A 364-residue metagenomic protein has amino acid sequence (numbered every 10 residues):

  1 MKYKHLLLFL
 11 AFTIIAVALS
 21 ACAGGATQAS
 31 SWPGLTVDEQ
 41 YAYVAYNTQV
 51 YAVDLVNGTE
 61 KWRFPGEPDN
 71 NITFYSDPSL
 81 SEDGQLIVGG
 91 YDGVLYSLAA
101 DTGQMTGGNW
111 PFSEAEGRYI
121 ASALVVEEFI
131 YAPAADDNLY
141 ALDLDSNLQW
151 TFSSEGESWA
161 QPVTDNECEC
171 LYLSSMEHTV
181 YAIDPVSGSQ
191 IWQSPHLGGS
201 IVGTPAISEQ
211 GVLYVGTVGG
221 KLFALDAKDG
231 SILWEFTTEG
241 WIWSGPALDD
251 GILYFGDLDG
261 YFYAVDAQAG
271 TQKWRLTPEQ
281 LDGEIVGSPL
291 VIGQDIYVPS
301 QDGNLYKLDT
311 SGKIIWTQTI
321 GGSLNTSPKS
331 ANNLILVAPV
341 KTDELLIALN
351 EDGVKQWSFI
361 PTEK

Functional and structural regions predicted by a protein language model:
M1-F9: Bacterial N-terminal signal peptides that target proteins for export
F9-S20: Bacterial N-terminal signal peptides
C22-S31, T36-K364: Extracytoplasmic/lumenal domain signature
